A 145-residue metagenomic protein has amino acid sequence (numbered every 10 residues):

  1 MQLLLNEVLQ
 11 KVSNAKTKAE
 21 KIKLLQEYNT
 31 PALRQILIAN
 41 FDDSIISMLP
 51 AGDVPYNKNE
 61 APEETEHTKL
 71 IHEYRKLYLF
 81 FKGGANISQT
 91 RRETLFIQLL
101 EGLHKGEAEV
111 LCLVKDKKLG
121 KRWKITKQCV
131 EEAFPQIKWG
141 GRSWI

Functional and structural regions predicted by a protein language model:
M1-I145: N-terminal nucleic-acid-engaging modules of covalent nucleotidyltransferase systems
